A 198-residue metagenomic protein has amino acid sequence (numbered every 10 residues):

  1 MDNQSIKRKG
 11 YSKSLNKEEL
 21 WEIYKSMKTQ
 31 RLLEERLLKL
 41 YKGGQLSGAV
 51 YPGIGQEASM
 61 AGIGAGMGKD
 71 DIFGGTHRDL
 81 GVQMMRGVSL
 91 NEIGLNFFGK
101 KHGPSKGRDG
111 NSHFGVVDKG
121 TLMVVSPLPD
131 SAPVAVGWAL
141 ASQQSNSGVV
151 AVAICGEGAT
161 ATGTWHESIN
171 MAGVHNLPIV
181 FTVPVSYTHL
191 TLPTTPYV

Functional and structural regions predicted by a protein language model:
M1-S59, A65: Conserved acidic/glycine
E35-L38, Q45-H175: Cofactor-binding active-site loop characterized by glycine-rich and histidine/acidic residues
R78, P184-Y187: Short, ordered loop/turn segments at secondary-structure junctions
G156, V183-P184: Active-site flanking residues adjacent to catalytic metal/cofactor-binding acidic residues
L177-T182: A glycine-rich helix N-cap at a beta->alpha junction
H189-V198: Single conserved hydrophobic/aromatic residue that forms the stacking wall/gate of nucleotide- or nucleobase-binding
